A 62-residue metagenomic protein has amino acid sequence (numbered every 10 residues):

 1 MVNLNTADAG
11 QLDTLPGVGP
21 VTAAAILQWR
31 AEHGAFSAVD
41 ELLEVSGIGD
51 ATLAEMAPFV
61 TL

Functional and structural regions predicted by a protein language model:
M1-P16, Q28-A35, V39-E44, A54-L62: Extended, structured, electrostatic nucleic-acid-contact surfaces
A25: Alpha-helical scaffold segments in soluble metabolic enzymes
